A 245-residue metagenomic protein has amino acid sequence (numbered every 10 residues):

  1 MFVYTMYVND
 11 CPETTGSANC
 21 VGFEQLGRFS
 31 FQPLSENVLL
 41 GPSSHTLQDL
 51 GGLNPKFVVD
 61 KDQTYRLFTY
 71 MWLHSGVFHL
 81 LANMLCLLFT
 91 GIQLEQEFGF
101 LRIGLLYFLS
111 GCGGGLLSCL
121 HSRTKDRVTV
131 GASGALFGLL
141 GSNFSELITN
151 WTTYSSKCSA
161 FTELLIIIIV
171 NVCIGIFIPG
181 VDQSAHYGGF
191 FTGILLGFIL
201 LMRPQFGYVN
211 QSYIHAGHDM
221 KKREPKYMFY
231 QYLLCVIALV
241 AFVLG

Functional and structural regions predicted by a protein language model:
M1-M71, E95, S156-A160, L200 (+1 more regions): N-terminal signal-anchor transmembrane helix
F2-T5, S118, N171-G175, G197: Structural signal for membrane-spanning alpha-helices in multi-pass inner-membrane proteins, emphasizing helix cores
T64-T69, L109, T162-I169: Alpha-helical membrane-protein architecture signal
Y70-N143, N150: Transmembrane helix-loop-helix
C112-G115, I169-I176, V243-L244: Aromatic-anchored segments of alpha-helical transmembrane domains
G134-G138, N143-A160, Q183, P204-N210: Membrane-embedded and extracytoplasmic architecture of multi-pass membrane proteins
G138-G141, F191-L200: Hydrophobic cores of alpha-helical transmembrane segments in multi-pass inner/ER membrane proteins, independent
G180-T192: Loop-to-transmembrane alpha-helix initiation sites
